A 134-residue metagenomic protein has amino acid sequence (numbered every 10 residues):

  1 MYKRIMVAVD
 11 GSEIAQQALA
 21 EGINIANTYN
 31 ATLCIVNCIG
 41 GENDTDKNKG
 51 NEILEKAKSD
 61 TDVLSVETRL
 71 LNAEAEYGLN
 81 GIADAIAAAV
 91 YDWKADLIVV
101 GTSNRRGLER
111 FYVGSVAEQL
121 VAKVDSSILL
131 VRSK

Functional and structural regions predicted by a protein language model:
K3-K49, I53, K58-V66: Small/aliphatic-rich secondary-structure junction motif
V36, E67-L71, L129: General small-molecule cofactor/ligand-binding pocket signal
C38-G40, A73, S133: Active-site loop/turn elements of alpha/beta-hydrolase fold enzymes, especially the short glycine-/histidine-rich
K49-I53, G81-I86, V113-A117: Charged helix-capping and loop-helix junction motifs
V63-I98: Structural beta-alpha unit
V90-K134: Gly/Ser-rich helix-loop-strand patches that form or flank binding pockets for ribonucleotide-derived cofactors
